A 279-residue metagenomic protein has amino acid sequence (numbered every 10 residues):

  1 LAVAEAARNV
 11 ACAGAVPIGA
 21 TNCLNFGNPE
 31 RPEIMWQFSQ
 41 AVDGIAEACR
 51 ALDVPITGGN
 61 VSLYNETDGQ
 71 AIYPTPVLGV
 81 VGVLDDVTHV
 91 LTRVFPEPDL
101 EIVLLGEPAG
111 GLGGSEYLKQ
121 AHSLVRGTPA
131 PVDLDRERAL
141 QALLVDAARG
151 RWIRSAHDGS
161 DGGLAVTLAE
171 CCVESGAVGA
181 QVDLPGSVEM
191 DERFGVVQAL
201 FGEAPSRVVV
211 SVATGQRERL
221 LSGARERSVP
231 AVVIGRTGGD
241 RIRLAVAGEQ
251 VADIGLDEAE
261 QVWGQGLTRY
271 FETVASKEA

Functional and structural regions predicted by a protein language model:
L1-E66: A glycine-rich phosphate/pyrophosphate-binding beta-strand-loop-alpha-helix module
E33, F38-Q40, P55, V61-G202 (+1 more regions): Intein/HINT protein-splicing elements and their conserved insertion hotspots or analogous self-processing inserts
P205-R207: Short, solvent-exposed beta-strand edge segments and adjacent coil->beta transition regions
V209-A213: Short hydrophobic/aromatic beta-strand micro-patches that form the beta-sheet surface supporting nucleotide- or nucleic
